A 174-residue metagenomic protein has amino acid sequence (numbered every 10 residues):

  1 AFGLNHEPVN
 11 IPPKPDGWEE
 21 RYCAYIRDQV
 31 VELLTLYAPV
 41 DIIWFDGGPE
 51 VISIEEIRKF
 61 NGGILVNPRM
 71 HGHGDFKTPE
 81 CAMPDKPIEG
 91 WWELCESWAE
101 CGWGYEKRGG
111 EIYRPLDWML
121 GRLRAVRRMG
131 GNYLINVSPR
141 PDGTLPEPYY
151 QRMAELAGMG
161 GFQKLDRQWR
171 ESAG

Functional and structural regions predicted by a protein language model:
A1-G174: Mature catalytic domains of secreted/periplasmic carbohydrate-active enzymes
